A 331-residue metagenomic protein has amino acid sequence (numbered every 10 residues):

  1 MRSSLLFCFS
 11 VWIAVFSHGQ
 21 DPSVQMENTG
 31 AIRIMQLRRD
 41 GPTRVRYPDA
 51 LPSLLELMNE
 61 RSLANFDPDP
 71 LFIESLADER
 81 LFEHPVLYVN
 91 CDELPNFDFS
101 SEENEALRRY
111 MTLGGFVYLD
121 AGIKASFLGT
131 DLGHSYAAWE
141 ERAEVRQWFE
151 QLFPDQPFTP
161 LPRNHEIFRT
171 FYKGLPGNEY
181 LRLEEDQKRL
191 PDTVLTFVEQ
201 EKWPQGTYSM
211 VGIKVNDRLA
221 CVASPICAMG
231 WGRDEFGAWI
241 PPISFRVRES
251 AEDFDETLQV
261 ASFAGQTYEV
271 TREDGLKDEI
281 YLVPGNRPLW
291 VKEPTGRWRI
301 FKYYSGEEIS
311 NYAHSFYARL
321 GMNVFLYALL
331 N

Functional and structural regions predicted by a protein language model:
S4-V15: Bacterial N-terminal signal peptides
Q20-V86, N90-L94, A228, R246-N331: Aromatic-Pro/Gly-enriched surface loop or interdomain linker that acts as a lid/target-recognition segment
D21-Q25, S75-A77, P204-C221, E235-F236 (+1 more regions): Short, surface-exposed beta-strand/loop micro-motifs that present aromatic residues
Q25-T29, E79-E83, E102-E103, Y110-T112 (+3 more regions): Extracellular/periplasmic catalytic domains that process cell-envelope and extracellular macromolecules
R33-Q36, P85-N90, F116-D120, P157-L161 (+1 more regions): Structural recognition of the beta-strand scaffold that forms the well-ordered cores of secreted hydrolase catalytic
V45, F127-E140: Short, flexible/disordered intra-domain loops and linkers
V86-G133: Short alpha-beta junction capping motif
V145-V222, C227, F254-Q259: Acidic, glycine-rich loop-and-strand cores that form catalytic or ligand-binding grooves in diverse globular domains
